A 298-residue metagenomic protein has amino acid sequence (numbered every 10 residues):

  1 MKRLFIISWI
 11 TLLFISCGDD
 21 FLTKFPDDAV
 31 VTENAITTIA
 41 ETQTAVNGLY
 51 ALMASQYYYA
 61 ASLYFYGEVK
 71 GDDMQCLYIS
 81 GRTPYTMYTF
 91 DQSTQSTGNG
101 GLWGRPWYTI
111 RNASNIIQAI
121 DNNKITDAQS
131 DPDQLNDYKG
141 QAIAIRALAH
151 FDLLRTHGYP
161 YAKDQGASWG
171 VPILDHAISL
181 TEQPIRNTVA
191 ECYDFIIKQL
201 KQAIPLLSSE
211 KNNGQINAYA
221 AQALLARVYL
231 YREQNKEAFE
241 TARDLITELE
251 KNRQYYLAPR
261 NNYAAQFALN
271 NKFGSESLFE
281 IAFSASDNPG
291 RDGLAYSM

Functional and structural regions predicted by a protein language model:
M1-D27: Bacterial Sec-dependent N-terminal signal peptides
C17-E68: Membrane-proximal, proline-rich intrinsically disordered regions
T44, M74, F239-M298: Hydrophobic-face positions in mid-chain alpha helices that act as interaction patches
R82-H157, N187, P205-S209: Conserved, well-structured interaction surfaces
L154-Y161, K211, Y231-E233: Short coil/turn linking the two alpha-helices of tandem helical-hairpin repeats
